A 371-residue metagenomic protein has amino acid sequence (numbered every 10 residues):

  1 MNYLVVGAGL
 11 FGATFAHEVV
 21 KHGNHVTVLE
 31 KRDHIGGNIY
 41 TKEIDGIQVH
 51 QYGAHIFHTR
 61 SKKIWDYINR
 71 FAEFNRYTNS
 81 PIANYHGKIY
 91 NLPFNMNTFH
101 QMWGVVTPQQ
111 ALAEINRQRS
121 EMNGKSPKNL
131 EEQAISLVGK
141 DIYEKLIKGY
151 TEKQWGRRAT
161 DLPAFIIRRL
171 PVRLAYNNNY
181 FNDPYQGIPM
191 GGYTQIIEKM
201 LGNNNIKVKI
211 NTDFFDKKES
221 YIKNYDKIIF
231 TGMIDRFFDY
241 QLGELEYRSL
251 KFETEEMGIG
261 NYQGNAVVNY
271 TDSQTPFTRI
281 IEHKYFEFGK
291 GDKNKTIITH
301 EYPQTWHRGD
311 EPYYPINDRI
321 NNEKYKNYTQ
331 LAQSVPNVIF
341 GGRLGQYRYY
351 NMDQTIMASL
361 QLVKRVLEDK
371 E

Functional and structural regions predicted by a protein language model:
M1-F11: Beta1/beta-strand and adjacent pyrophosphate-binding region of the FAD-binding site in flavoprotein oxidoreductases
V6, V20-D45: Glycine-rich FAD pyrophosphate-binding loop
F15-N24, M200, N204: A short, Lys/Arg-enriched amphipathic alpha-helix followed by its capping loop at the start of a domain
D45-E121: Dinucleotide-binding Rossmann-like beta1-alpha1 core, especially the glycine-rich loop that anchors the ADP
H86-Y90, M96-Y225, T231, F238: Active-site/ligand-binding neighborhood in enzyme catalytic cores
T212-L331: Mid-domain catalytic core of redox enzymes that form a hydrophobic substrate pocket/lid adjacent to a catalytic redox
A332-R348, Q354-S359: Short FAD-binding loop at a beta-strand-to-alpha-helix junction that anchors the flavin cofactor in diverse
I356-E371: Internal hydrophobic alpha-helix adjacent to the cofactor/substrate pocket in enzyme cavities
